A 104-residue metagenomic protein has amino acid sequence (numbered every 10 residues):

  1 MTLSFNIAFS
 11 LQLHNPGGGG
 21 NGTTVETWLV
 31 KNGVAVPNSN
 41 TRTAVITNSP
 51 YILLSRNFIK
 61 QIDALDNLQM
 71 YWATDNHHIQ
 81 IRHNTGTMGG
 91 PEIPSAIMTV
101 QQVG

Functional and structural regions predicted by a protein language model:
T2-G104: Extracellular jelly-roll beta-sandwich "head" domains, especially the C-terminal globular C1q domain
